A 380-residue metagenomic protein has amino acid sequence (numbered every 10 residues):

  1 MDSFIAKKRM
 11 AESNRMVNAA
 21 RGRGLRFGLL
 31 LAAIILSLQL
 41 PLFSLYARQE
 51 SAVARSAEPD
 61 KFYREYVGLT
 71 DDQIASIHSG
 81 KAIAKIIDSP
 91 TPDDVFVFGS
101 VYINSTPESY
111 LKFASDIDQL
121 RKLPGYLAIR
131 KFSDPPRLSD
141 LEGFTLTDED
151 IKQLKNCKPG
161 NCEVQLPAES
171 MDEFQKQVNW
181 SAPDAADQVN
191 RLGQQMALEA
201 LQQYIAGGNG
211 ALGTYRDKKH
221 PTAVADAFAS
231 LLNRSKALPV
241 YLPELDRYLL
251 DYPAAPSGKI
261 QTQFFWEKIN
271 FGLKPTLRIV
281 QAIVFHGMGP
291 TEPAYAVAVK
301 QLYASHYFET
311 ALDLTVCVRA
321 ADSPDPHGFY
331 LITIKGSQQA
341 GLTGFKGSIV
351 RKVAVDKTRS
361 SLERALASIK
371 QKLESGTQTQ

Functional and structural regions predicted by a protein language model:
M1-L25: N-terminal secretory signal peptides that target proteins for export/translocation
F4, F27, F43-Y46: Aromatic (phenylalanine/tyrosine) cluster motif
G28-P41: Bacterial N-terminal signal peptides
E50-I103, P107-S109, Q119-L120, P124-Q380: Terminal "cap-and-tail" regions of soluble proteins that handle hydrophobic small molecules
K112-F113: Short, well-ordered alpha-helical segments enriched in acidic and aromatic residues
